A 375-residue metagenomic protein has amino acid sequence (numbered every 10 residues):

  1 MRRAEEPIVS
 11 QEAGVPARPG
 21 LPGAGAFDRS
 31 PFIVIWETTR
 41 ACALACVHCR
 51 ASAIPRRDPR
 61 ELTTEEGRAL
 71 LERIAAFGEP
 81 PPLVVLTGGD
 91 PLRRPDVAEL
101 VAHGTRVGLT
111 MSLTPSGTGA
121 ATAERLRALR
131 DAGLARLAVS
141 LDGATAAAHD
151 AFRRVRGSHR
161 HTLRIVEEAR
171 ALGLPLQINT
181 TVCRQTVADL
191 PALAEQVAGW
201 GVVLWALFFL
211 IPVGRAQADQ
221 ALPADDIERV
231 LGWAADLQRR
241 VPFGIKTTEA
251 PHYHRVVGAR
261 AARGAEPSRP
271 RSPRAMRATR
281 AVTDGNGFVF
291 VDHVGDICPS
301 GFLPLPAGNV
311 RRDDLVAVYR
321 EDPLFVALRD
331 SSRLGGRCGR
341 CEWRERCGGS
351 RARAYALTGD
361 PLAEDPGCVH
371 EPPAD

Functional and structural regions predicted by a protein language model:
M1-V15, R57-D58, T110, R130-A132 (+3 more regions): Radical SAM enzyme [4Fe-4S]-AdoMet core and its adjacent flexible, acidic and glycine-rich loops/tails across
R2-A132: Conserved alpha-helical substructure of the radical SAM core
W36, S52, T87, S140 (+3 more regions): Conserved residues at the C-terminal ends of beta-strands
A45, E79-P80, G133, G201-V203 (+2 more regions): Short loop/turn motifs at secondary-structure junctions
T64, R68, R94, A120-A123 (+4 more regions): Structural motif corresponding to alpha-helix initiation and N-cap regions
A250-A374: Accessory C-terminal segments flanking Radical SAM cores
